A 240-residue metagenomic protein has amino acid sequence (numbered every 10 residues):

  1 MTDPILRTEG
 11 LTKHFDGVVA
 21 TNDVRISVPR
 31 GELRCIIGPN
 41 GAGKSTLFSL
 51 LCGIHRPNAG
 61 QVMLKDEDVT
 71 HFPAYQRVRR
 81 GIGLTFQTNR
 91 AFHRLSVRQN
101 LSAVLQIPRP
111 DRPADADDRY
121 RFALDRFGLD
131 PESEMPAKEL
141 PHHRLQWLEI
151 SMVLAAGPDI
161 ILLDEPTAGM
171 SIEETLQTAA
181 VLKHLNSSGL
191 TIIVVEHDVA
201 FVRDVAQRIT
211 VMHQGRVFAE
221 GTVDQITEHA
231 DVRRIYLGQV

Functional and structural regions predicted by a protein language model:
T2-R7, L11-V240: Glycine-rich phosphate-binding loops of nucleotide-dependent enzymes
